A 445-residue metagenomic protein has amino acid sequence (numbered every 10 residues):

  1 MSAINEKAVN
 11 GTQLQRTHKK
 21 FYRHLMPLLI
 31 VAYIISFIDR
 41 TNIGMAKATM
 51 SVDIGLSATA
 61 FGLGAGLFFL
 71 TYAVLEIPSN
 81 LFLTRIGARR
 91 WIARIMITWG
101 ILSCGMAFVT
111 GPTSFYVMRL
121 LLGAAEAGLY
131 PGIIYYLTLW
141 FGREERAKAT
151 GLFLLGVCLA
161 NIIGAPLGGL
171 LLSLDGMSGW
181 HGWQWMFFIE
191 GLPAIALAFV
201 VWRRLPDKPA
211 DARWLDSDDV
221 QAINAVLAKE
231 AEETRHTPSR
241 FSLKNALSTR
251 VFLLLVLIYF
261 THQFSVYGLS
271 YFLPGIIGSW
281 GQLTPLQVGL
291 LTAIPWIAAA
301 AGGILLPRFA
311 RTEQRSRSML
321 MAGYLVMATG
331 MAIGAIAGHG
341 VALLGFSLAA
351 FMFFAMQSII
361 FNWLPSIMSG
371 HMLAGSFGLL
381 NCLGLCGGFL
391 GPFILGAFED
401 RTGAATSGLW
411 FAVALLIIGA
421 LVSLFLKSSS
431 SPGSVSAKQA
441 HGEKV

Functional and structural regions predicted by a protein language model:
I43-G44, K244-G303, Q357, F361: Extracytoplasmic gate region of multi-pass secondary transporters
M50-S51, F82-L83, L167-M177, I277-G278 (+2 more regions): Interfacial helix-cap and linker-helix signal at transmembrane-aqueous boundaries of multi-pass secondary transporters
G55, G87, F108-S114, A125 (+4 more regions): Helix-breaking motifs and short loop linkers at transmembrane-helix boundaries and internal kinks in secondary membrane
V74-T113: Conserved MFS/SLC helix-loop-helix module at the cytosolic interface between two early adjacent transmembrane helices
L75-A88, G302-Q314, E399: Helix-to-loop junctions at the C-terminal end of transmembrane segments in multipass secondary transporters
T84-M96, R311-Y324: Cytoplasmic membrane-interface "Motif A"-like loop-to-helix N-cap segments of 12-TM Major Facilitator Superfamily
K148-L172, P193-A194, N381-G391: Glycine-rich segments within core transmembrane alpha-helices of 12-TM secondary carriers
Q314-W363: C-terminal transmembrane helical hairpin of 12-TM major facilitator-type secondary transporters
